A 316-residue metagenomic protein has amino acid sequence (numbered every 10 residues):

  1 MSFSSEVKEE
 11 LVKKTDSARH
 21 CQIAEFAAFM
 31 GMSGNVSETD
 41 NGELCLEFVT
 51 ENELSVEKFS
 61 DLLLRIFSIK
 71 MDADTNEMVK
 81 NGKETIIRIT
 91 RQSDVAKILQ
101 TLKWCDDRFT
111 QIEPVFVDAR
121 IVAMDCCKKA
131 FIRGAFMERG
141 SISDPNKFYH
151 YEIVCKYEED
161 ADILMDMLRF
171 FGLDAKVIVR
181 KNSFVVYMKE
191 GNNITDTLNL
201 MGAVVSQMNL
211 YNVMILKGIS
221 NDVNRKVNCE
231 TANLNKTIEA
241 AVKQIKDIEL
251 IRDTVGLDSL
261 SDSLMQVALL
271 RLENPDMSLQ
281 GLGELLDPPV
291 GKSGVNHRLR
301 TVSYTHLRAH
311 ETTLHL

Functional and structural regions predicted by a protein language model:
M1-T101: N-terminal low-complexity or simple alpha-helical regulatory segments that function as activation/interaction modules
T15-I23, I121-K128, D258-D262: Structural motif
A24-M32, A130-E138, L269: Short, hydrophobic/amphipathic alpha-helical patches that form generic packing surfaces within helical domains
S33-D40, G140-P145, D276-M277: Short helix-capping/linker segments at secondary-structure and domain boundaries
E57, D61-N81, I89-L210: DNA-contacting interfaces and partner/effector-binding or oligomerization modules in DNA-centric proteins
D196, L200-H297, V302: Extended mid-to-C-terminal alpha-helical interaction segments
T305-T312: Conserved small/polar residues in nucleotide/adenosyl-binding loops
L316: Cytosolic catalytic cores of cyclic-nucleotide second-messenger enzymes
